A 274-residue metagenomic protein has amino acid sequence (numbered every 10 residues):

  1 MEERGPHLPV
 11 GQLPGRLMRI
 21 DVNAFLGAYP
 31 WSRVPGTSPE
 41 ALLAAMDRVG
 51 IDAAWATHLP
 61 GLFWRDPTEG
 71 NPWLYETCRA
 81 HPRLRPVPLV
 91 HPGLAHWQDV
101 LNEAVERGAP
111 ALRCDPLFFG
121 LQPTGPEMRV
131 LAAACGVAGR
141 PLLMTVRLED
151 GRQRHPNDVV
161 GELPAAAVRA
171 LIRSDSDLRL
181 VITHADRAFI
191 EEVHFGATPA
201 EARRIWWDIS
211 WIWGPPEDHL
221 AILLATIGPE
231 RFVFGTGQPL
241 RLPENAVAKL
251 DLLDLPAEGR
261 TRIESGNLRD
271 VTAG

Functional and structural regions predicted by a protein language model:
M1-L26, P30, G36-A53, N102 (+2 more regions): Mid-to-C-terminal alpha-helical segments outside catalytic/metal-binding sites
R19-V22, W55-H58, V87-L89, R113 (+3 more regions): Active-site neighborhood of phospho(di)ester-bond hydrolases with catalytic His/Asp-centered motifs
G27-Y29, G61-W64, G93-H96, F119 (+4 more regions): Active-site environment of divalent metal-dependent phosphoester hydrolases
W31-P35, F63-T68, G151-L163: Short, flexible/disordered intra-domain loops and linkers
A41-A45, G70-T77, V100-A104, E127-L131 (+4 more regions): A general structural detector for well-ordered alpha-helical segments in enzyme core domains, enriched
D52-A53, R65-D150: Active-site gating/metal-coordination segments in enzymes
P110-A111, G125-V233: Catalytic pocket-lining loop regions of alpha/beta-barrel enzymes, especially the amidohydrolase/enolase/GH5 lineages
